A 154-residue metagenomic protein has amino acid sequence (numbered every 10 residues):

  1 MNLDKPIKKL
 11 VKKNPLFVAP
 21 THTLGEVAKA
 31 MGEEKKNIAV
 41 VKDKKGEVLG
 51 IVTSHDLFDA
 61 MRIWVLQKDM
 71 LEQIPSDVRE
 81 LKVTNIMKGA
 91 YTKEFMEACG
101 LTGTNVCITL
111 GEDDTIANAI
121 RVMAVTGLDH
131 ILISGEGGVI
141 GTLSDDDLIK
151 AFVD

Functional and structural regions predicted by a protein language model:
M1-N14, S54-G127, I140, S144-D154: Tandem CBS (Bateman) regulatory domains
L3-K12, L16-K42: The feature marks the first
V18-P20, N37-V52, T109-E112, D129-L143: Cytosolic beta-strand hydrophobic patch enriched in CBS
V27-A28, E47, I120, A124-I131: Short, conserved structural micro-motifs that define repeat-unit consensus positions and nucleotide-binding loops
E34-K35, K42-K44, W64-Q67, P75-V78 (+1 more regions): Glycine-rich loops and low-complexity Gly/Arg-rich segments that provide flexible linkers or classic glycine-based
